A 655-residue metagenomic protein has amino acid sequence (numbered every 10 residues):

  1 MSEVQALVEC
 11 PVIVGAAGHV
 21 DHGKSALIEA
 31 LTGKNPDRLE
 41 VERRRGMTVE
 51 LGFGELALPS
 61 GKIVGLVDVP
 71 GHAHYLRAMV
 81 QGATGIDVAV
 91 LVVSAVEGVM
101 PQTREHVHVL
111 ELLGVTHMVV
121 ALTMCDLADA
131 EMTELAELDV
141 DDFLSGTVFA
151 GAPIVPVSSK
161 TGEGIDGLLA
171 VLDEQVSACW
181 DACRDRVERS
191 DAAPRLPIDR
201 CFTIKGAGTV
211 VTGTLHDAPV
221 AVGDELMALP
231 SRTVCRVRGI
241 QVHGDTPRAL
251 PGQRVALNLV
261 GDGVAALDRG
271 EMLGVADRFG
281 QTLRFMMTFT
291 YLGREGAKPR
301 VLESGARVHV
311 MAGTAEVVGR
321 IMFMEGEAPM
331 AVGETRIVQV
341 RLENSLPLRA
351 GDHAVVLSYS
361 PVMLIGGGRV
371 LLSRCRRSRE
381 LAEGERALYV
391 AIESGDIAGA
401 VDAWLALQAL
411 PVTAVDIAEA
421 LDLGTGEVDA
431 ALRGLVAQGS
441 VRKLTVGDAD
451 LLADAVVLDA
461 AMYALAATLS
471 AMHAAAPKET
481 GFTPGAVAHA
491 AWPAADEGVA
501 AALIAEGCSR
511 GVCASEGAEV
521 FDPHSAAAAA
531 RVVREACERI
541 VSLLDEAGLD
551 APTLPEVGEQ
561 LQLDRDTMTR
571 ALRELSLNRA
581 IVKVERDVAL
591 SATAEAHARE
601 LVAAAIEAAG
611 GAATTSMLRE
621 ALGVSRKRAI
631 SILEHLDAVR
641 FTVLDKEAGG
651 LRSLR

Functional and structural regions predicted by a protein language model:
S2-V69: Conserved G1/Walker A P-loop phosphate-binding module
A6, C125, D142-E295: Conserved catalytic-core segments of large NTP-driven translation/proteostasis enzymes
D21, L27, G46, L66-D68 (+14 more regions): Residue-level signature of catalytic and energy-coupling elements of molecular machines, predominantly ATP/GTP-dependent
V69-H74, T84-H106, E111, V115-L135: Conserved Switch II/interswitch segment of TRAFAC-class P-loop GTPases
H72-A73, V96-M100, V115, M124-D129 (+6 more regions): Conserved nucleotide-binding/hydrolysis micro-motifs of P-loop NTPases
S94-A95, M118-E134, V155-E163, V260 (+3 more regions): G-domain G4 guanine-recognition motif of GTPases
A128-T133, D142, H243-G244, D262-K583 (+2 more regions): C-terminal effector modules of nucleic-acid-centric enzymes and ribosome-associated factors
